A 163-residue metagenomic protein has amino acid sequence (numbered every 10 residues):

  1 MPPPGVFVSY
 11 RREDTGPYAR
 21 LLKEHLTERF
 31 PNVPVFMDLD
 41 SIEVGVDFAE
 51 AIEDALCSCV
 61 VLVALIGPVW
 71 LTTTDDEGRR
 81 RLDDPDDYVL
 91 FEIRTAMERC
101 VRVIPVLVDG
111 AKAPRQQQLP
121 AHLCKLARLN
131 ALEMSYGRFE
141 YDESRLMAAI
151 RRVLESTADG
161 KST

Functional and structural regions predicted by a protein language model:
M1-L71, D75-R79, P85-L90, R94-R99 (+2 more regions): Conserved N-terminal substructure of TIR/SEFIR domains
P4-V6, A127-N130: Short amphipathic alpha-helical segments
T74-R80, L123-L129: Short glycine/proline- and charge-enriched loop/turn segments that cap or connect secondary-structure elements
V103-V106: Conserved beta-strand/loop subsegment of P-loop NTPase cores
K112-C124: Glycine-rich, charge-decorated loop segments at or immediately adjacent to ligand/cofactor-binding or catalytic sites
A131-G137: Short acidic-hydrophobic, aromatic-tinged amphipathic segments that line or gate anion-handling sites
